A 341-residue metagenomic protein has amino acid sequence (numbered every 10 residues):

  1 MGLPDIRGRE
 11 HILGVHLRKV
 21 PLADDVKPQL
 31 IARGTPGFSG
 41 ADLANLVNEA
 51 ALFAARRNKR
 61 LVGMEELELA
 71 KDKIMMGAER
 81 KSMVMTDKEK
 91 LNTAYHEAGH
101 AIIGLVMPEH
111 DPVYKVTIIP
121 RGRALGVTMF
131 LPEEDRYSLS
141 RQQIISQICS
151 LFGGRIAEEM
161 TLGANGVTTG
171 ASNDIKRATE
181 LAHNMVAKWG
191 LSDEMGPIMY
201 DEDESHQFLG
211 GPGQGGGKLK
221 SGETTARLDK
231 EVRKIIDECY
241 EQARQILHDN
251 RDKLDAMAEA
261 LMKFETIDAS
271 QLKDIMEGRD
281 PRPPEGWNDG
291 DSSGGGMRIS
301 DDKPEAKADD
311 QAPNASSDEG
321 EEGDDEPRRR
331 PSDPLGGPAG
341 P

Functional and structural regions predicted by a protein language model:
G2-E68, K73, G77-A78, Y137 (+2 more regions): Conserved C-terminal "switch" segment of AAA+ ATPases
D42, G99-H100: Short hydrophobic/aromatic residue motifs in ordered secondary structure
S82-N92: Short pre-active-site segment immediately N-terminal to the catalytic Zn-binding motif
L91-Y95, A101-P341: Soluble catalytic regions of large protease machineries
